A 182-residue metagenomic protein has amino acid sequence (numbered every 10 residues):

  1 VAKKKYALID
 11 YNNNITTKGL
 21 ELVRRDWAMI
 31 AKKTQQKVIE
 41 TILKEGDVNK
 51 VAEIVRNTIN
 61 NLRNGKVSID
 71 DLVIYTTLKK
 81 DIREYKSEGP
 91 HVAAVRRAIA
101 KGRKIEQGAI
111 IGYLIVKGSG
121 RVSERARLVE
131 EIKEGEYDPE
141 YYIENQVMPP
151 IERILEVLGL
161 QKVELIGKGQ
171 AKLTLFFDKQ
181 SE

Functional and structural regions predicted by a protein language model:
V1-E182: DNA-dependent DNA polymerase catalytic subunits
